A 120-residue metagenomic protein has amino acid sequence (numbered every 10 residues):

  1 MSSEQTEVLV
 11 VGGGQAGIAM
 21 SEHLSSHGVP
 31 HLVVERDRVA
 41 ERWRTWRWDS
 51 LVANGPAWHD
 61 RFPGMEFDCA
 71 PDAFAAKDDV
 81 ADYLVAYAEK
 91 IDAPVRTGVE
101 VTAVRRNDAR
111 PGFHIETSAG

Functional and structural regions predicted by a protein language model:
E4-V33: N-terminal Rossmann-like FAD-binding beta1-loop-alpha1 element of flavoenzymes
V11-G14, E35, P63, T97: A secondary-structure boundary/capping signal
A16, R38-V39: Conserved Rossmann-like nucleotide-cofactor binding loop
L24, W46-S50, R110: Short, glycine/charged-enriched secondary-structure capping and boundary segments
S25, P63, E89: Short polybasic/polar patches that bind polyanions
E41-A81: Glycine-rich active-site loop/strand segments that organize a redox cofactor
A73-G120: Feature captures the FAD/FMN-dependent oxidoreductase FAD-binding
